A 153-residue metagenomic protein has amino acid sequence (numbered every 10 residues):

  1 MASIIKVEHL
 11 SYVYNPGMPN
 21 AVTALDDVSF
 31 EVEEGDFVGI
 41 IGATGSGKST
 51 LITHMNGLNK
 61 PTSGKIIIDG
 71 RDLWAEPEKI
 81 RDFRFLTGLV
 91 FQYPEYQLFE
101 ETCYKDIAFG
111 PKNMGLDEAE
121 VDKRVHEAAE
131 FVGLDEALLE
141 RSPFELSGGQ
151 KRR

Functional and structural regions predicted by a protein language model:
M1-I4, V13-D27, P77-K79: A short, flexible loop at the N-terminus of ABC-type nucleotide-binding domains that lies
K6, A119-A137: Conserved ABC ATPase "signature" region
N15-M18, I107-E120, F131-V132: ABC-type ATPase nucleotide-binding domains, specifically the catalytic core motifs of the NBD
P16, K65-D82: ABC ATPase NBD Q-loop/coupling interface
I41-A43: The feature captures the beta-strand-to-loop junction immediately N-terminal to the Walker
N56: Helix-to-loop junction immediately C-terminal to a conserved catalytic motif
E95, Y104-K112, D122, H126: Short helical segment in ABC ATPase nucleotide-binding domains corresponding to the A-loop/adjacent helical element
S142-L146, Q150: Conserved ABC ATPase signature
